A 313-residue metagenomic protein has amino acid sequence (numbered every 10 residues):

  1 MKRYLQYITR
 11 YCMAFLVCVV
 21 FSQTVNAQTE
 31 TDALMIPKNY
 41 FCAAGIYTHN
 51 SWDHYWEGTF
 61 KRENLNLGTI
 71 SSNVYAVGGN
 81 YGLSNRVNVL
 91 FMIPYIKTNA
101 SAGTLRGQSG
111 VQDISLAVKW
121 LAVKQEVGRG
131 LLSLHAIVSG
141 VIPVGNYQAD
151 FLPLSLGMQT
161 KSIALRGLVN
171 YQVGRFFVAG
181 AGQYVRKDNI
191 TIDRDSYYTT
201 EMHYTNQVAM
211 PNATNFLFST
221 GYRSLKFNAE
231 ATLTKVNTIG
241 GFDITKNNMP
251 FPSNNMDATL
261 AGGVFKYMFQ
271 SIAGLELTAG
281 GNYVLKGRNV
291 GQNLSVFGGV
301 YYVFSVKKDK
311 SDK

Functional and structural regions predicted by a protein language model:
T31-N39, R86, K124-S133, R175 (+3 more regions): Short loop/turn motifs that connect adjacent beta-strands in outer-membrane beta-barrel proteins
P37-A43, N85-V87, G130-L134, G174-V178 (+5 more regions): Outer-envelope beta-barrel architecture signal
N39, S71-Y75, S109-I114, L132 (+5 more regions): Residues that define the transmembrane beta-barrel architecture of outer-membrane proteins
Y40-F41, I46-Y47, S51, M158-N247: Detector for outer-membrane/organellar transmembrane beta-barrel domains, recognizing the amphipathic beta-strand
G45, V77-Y81, F91, L116-W120 (+7 more regions): Residues on the lipid-exposed face of transmembrane beta-strands in outer-membrane beta-barrel proteins
Y47-D53, I93-N99, A122, G140-N146 (+6 more regions): Transmembrane beta-strands of outer-membrane beta-barrel pores
H49-V74, P153-S155: Surface-exposed strand-loop-strand hairpins of Gram-negative outer-membrane beta-barrel proteins
W56-G58, E63-L65, M202-K313: Outer membrane beta-barrel transmembrane domains
